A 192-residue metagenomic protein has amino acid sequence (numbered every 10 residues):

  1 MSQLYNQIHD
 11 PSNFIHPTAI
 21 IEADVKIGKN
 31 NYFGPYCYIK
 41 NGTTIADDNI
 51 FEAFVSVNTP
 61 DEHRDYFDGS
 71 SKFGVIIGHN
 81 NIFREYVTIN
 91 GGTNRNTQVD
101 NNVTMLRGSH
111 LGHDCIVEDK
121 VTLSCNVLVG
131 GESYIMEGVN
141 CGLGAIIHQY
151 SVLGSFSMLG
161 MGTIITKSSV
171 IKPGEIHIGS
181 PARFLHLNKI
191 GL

Functional and structural regions predicted by a protein language model:
S2-D10, Y32-L192: Glycine-rich hexapeptide-repeat left-handed beta-helix
H16: Thr-Gly-centered strand-to-loop micro-motif
